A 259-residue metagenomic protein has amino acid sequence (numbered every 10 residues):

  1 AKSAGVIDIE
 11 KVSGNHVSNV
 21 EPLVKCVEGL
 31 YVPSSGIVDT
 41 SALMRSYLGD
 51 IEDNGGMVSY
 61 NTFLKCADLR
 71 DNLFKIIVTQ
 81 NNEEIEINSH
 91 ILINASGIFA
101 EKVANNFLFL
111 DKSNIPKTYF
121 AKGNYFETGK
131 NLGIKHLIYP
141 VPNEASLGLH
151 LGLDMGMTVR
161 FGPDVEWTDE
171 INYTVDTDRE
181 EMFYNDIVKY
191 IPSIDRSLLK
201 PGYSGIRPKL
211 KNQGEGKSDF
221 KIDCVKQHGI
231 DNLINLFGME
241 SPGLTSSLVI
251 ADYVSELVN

Functional and structural regions predicted by a protein language model:
A1-V20, C26, G148-L149: Dinucleotide-binding Rossmann-like beta1-alpha1 core, especially the glycine-rich loop that anchors the ADP
D8, S18-N54, K75, D164-T168 (+1 more regions): Helix-loop-beta segment of a Rossmann-like dinucleotide-binding subdomain
D8-E10, M57, L198: Conserved beta-strand segments of alpha/beta enzyme cores
K11-H16, R70, K221-N259: C-terminal lid/capping helical subdomain adjacent to the catalytic/cofactor pocket in oxidative enzymes
S13-G14, Y60-T62, P201-Y203: Short loop/edge segments at beta-strand edges and connector loops that shape dinucleotide/nucleotide cofactor-binding
Y31-H90, L248: Helical element adjacent to the flavin cofactor pocket in flavoenzyme catalytic cores
N81-I85, M157, P242: Short acidic/polar mixed-charge low-complexity motifs
H90-I91, A95-D231: Active-site substrate-recognition segment that forms the wall of the catalytic cavity or substrate channel
